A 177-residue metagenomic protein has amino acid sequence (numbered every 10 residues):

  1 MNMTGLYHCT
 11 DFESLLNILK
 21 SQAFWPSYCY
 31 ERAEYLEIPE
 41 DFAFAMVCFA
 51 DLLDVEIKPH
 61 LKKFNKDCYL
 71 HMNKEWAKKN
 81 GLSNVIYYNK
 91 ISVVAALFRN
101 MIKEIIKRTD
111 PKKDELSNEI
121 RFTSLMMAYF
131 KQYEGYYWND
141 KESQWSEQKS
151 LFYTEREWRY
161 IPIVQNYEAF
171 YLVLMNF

Functional and structural regions predicted by a protein language model:
M1-F177: NAD-dependent ADP-ribosyltransferases
